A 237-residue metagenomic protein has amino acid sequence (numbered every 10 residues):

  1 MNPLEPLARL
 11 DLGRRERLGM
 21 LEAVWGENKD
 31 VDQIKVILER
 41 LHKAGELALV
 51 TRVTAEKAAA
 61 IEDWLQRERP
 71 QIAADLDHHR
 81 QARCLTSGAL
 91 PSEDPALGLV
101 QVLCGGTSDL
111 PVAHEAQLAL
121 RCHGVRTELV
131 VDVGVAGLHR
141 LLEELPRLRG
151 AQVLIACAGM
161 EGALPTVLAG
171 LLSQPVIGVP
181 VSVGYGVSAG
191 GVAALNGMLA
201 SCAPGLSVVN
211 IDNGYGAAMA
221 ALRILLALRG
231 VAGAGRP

Functional and structural regions predicted by a protein language model:
M1-E68, I72-D75: Long amphipathic alpha-helical segments
D32-I34, D109-H114, L138-H139, A158-L168 (+2 more regions): Short glycine/serine/threonine-rich phosphate/pyrophosphate-binding segments that cradle anionic phosphate groups
A74-H79, L168-V192: Short, acidic/small-residue loops that bind anionic groups at enzyme active sites
A82-G88, R126-R147, G191-A193, V209: Glycine-rich oxoanion-binding loops at beta->alpha junctions
P95-H139: Glycine-rich phosphate/diphosphate-binding loop of Rossmann-like nucleotide-binding domains
C104, L145, R149, V183 (+1 more regions): C-terminal binding/interaction regions
E143-V181: Glycine-rich phosphate-binding loop
